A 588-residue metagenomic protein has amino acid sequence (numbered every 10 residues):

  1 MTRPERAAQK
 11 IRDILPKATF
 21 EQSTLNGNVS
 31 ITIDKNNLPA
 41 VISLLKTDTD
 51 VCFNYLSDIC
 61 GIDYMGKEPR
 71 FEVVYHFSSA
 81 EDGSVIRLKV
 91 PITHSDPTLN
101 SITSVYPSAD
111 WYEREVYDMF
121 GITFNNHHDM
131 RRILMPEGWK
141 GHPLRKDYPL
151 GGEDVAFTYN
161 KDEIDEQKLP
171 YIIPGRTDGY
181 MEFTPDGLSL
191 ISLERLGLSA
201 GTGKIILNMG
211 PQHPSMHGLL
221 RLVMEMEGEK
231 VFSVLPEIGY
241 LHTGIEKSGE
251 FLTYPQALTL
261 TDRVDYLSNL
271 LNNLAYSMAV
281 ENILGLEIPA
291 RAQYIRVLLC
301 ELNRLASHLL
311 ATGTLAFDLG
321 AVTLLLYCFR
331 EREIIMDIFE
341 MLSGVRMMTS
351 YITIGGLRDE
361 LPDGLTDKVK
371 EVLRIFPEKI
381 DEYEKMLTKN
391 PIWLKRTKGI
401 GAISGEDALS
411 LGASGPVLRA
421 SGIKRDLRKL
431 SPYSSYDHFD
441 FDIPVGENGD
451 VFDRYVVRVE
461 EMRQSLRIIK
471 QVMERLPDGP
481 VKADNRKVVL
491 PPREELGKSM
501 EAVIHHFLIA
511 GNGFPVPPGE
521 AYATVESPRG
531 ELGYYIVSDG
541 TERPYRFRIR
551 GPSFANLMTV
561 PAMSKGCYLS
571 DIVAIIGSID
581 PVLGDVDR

Functional and structural regions predicted by a protein language model:
M1-K230, K389, W393-K395, G399-I400 (+4 more regions): Terminal low-complexity/charged segments
K35, K161-R588: Metal/cofactor-centered catalytic core regions of large enzymes
